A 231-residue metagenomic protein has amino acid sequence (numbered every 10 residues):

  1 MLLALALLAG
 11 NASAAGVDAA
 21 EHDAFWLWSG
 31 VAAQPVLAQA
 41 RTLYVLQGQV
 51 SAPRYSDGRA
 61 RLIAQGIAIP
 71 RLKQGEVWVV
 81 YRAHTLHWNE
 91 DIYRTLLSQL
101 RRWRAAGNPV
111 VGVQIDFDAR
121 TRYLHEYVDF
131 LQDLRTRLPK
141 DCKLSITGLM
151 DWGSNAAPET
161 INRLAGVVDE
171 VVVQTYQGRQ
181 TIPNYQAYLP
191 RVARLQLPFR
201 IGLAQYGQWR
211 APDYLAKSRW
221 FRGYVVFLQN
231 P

Functional and structural regions predicted by a protein language model:
M1-A9: Bacterial N-terminal signal peptides
N11-P231: Secreted glycan hydrolases and related glycan-binding modules that recognize and/or cleave
